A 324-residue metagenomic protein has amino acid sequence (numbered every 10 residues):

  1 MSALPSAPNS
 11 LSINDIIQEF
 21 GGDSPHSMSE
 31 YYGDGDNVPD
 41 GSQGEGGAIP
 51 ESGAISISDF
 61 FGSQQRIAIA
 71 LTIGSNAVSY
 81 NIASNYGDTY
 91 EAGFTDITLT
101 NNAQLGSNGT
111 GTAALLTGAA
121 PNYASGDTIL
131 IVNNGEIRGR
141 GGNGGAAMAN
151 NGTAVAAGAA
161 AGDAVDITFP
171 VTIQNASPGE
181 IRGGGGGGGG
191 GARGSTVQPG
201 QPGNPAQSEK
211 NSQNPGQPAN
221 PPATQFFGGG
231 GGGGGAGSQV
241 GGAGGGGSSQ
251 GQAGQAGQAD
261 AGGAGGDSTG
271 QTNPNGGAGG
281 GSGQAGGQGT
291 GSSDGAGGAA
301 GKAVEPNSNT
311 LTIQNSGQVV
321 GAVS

Functional and structural regions predicted by a protein language model:
L4-S324: Glycine-centric low-complexity repeats
